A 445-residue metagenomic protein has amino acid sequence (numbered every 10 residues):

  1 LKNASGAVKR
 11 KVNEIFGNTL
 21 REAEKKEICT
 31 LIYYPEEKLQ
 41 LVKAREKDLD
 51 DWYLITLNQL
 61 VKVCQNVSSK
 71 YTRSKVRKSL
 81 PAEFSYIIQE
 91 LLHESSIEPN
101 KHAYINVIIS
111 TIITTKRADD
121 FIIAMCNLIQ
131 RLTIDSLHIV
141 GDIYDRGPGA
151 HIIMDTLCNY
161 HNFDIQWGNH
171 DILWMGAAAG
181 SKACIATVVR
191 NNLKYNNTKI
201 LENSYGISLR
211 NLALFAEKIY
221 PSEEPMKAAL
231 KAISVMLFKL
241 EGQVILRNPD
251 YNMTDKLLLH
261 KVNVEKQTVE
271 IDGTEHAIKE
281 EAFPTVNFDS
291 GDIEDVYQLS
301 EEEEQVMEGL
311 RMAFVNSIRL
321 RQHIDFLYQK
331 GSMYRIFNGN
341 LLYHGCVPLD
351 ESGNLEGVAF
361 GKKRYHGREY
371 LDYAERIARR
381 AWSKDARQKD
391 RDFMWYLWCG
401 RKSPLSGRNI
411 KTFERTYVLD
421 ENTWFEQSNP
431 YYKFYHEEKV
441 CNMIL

Functional and structural regions predicted by a protein language model:
L1-L445: Feature recognizes metal-dependent phosphohydrolase scaffolds
